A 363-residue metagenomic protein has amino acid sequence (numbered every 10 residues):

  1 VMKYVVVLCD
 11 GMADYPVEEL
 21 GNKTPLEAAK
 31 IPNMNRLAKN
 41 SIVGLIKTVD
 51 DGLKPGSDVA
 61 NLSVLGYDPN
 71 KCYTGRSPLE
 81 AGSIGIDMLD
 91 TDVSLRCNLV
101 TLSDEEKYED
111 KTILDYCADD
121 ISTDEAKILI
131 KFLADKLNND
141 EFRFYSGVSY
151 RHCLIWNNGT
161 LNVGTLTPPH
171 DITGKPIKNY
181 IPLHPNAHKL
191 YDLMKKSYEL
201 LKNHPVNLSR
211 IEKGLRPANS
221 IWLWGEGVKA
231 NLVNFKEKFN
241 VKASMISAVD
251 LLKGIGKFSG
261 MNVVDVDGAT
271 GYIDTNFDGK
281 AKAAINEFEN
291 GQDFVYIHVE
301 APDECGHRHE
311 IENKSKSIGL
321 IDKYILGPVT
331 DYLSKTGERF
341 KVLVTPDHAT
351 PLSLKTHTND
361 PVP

Functional and structural regions predicted by a protein language model:
M2-P363: Feature captures the catalytic ectodomains and active-site-proximal regions of enzymes that hydrolyze or transfer
